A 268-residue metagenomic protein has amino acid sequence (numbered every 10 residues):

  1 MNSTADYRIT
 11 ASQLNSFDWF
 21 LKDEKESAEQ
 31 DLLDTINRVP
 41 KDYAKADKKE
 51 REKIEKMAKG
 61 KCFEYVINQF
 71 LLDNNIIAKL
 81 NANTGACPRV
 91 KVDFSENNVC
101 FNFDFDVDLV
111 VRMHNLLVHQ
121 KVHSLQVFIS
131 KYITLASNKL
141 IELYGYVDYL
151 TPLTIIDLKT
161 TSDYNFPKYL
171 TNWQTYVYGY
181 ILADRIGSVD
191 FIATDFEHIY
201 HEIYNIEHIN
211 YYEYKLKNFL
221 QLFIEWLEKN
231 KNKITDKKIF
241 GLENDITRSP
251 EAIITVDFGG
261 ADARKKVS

Functional and structural regions predicted by a protein language model:
M1-Y146, T235, T247-G259, R264-S268: Metal-dependent nuclease catalytic cores that hydrolyze phosphodiester bonds in DNA/RNA, characterized by
Y65, Q69, T154, V177-Y180: Residue-level signal for well-ordered alpha-helical scaffold segments within enzymatic catalytic domains
L80, Y164-N165, E197-I199: Short catalytic/ligand-binding loop motif for oxyanion handling, primarily in non-cytosolic enzymes, centered on
I129, K159-T160, F191-A193: Short, structured patches in soluble enzyme cores that scaffold and shape functional sites
V147-Y164, Y178: Conserved catalytic cores of phosphodiester-cleaving nucleases, focusing on short active-site segments
D163-T171: Active-site-adjacent loop/helix micro-motif of nuclease/hydrolase catalytic cores
T171-A183: An active-site-proximal "capping" alpha-helix that borders the catalytic cofactor pocket
A183-S268: Metal-dependent nuclease catalytic regions and adjoining charged, substrate-binding loops involved in nucleic-acid end
